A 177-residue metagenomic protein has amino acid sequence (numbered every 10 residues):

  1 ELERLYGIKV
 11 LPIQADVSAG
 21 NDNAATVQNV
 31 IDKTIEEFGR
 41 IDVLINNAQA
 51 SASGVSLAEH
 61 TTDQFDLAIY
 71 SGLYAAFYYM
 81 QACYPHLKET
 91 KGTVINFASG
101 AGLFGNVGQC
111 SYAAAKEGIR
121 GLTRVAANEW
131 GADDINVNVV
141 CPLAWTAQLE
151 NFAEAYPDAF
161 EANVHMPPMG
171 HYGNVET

Functional and structural regions predicted by a protein language model:
V55-L57, T61-D66, F160-N163: Substrate-binding pocket helix/loop in short-chain dehydrogenase/reductase
H60, G105-A113, V125: Active-site loop-to-helix junction immediately N-terminal to the catalytic Tyr of the SDR YXXXK motif in Rossmann-fold
M80, A115, T123: Active-site helix of classical SDR
P85, N128-A132: Alpha-helical segment proximal to the catalytic Tyr-Lys
S99: Residue(s) in the substrate-gating loop at a strand-loop-helix junction that position the organic substrate next
A132, P142-P167: A glycine/serine/threonine-rich, flexible loop-to-helix segment that serves as the NAD(P) cofactor-binding "lid"
P167-T177: A conserved structural motif in NAD(P)-dependent oxidoreductases
